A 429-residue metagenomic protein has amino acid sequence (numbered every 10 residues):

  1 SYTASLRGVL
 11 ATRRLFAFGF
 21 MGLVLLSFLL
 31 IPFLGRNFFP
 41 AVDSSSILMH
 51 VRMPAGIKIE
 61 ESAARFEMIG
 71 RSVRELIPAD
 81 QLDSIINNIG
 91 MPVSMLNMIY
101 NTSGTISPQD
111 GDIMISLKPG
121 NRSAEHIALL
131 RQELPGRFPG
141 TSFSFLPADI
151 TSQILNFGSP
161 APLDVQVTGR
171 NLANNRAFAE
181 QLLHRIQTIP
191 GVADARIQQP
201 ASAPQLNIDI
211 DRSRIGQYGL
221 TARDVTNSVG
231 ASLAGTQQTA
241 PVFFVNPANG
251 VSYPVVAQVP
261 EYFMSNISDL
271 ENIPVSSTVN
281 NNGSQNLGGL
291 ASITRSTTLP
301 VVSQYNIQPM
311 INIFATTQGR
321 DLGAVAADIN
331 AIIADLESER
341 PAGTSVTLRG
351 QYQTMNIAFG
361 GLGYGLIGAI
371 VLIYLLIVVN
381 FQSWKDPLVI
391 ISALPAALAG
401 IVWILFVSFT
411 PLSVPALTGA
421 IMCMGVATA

Functional and structural regions predicted by a protein language model:
S1-F39, D83, N87, T141 (+1 more regions): Signature of alpha-helical transmembrane segments and their immediate interfacial
L15-F16, F20, Y364-I373, A397-L398 (+1 more regions): Hydrophobic alpha-helical transmembrane segments in multi-pass membrane proteins
M21-I57, L96-Y100, L146-P147, L155-P162: Transmembrane helices with small-residue packing motifs
V24, E60-F157, S213-A234, Q238-T239 (+1 more regions): Solvent-exposed, membrane-proximal periplasmic/extracellular interface segments of envelope transport and secretion
L34-A41, M98-G104, D149-N156, A193-Q198 (+2 more regions): Short beta-strand/turn micro-motifs at beta-sheet edges
S46-A55, M98-P119, I154-A173, A177 (+5 more regions): Short, hydrophobic beta-strand segments
R176-A179, L183-A369, I373, V378-F381: Extracytoplasmic/periplasmic membrane-proximal domains and adjacent transmembrane bundles of envelope biogenesis
L375-T428: Hydrophobic transmembrane alpha-helices and their membrane-interface caps in long multi-pass transport proteins
